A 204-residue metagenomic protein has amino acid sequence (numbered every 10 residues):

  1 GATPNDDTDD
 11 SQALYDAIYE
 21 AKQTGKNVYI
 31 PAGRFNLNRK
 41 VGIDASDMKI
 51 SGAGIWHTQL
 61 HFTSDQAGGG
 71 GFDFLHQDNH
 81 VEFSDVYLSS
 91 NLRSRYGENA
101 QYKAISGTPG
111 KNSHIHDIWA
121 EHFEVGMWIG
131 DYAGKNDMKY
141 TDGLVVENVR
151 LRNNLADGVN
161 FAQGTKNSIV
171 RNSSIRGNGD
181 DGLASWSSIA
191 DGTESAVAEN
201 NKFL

Functional and structural regions predicted by a protein language model:
G1-P31: Acidic Gly/Asp/Thr-rich repetitive segments characteristic of extracellular carbohydrate-active and adhesion proteins
P4-N5, G134-N136, A190-T193: Short, small-residue-enriched loops and turns at beta-alpha junctions that line or gate enzyme active sites
D6, L75, G97-N99, G107 (+3 more regions): Residue-level marker of regulatory loop/turn positions in helix-turn-helix DNA-binding domains and in histidine
Q12-Q23, F35-S51, Q59-D85, S89-N112 (+1 more regions): Extracellular beta-strand-rich solenoid/capping regions of secreted or surface-exposed proteins that bind or remodel
Y29, A104-S106, G158-N160: Short catalytic-loop micro-motif centered on adjacent basic/acidic residues
D47, S51-W56, N79-S90, K111-E124 (+4 more regions): Right-handed parallel beta-helix
I129-Y132, M138-Y140, F161, S185: Leucine-rich repeat
